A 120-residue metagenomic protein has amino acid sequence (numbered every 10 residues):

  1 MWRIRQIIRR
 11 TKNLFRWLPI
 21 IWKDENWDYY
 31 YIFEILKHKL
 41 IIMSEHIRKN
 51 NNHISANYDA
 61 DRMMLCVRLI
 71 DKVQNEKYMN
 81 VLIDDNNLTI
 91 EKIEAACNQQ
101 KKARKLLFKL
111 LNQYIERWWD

Functional and structural regions predicted by a protein language model:
M1-D120: Long, non-globular targeting/processing and low-complexity regions
